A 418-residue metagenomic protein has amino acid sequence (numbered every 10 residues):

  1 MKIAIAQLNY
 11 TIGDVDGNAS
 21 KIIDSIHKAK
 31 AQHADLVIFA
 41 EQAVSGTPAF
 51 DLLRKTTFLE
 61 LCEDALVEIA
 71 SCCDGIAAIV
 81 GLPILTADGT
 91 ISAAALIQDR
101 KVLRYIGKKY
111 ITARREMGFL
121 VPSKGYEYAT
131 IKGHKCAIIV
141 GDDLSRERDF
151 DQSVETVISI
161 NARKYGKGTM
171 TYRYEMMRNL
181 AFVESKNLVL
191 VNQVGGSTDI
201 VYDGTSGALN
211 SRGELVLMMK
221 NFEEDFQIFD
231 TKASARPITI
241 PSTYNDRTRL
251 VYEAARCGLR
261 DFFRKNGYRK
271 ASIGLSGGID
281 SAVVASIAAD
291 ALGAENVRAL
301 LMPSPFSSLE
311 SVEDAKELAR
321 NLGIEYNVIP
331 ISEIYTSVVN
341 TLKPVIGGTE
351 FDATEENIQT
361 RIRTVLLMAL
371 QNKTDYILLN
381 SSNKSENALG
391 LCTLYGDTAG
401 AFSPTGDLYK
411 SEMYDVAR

Functional and structural regions predicted by a protein language model:
M1-G274, I287-A291, L301, Y326: Enzyme catalytic cores with a strong preference for nitrogen-chemistry domains
S25, G258-F262, A282, S286-A291 (+8 more regions): Generic, well-ordered alpha-helical scaffold segments in large soluble proteins
R54-T57, M176-M177, S206-A208, A315-L318 (+2 more regions): Short, hinge-like loop/turn segments at secondary-structure boundaries
C62, D199-Y202, F222, R264 (+10 more regions): Active-site-proximal structural scaffolding
K108-Y126, K132-G133, D151-S153, L292 (+2 more regions): Active-site adenylate/phosphate-handling loop in enzymes that bind or generate adenylated species
A137, G207-A208, I228, S272-G274 (+8 more regions): Structured core elements
N221-D230, N296-L301, L309-F351, T360 (+1 more regions): A conserved beta-strand->alpha-helix junction
R269-L275, I279-K316: ATP-dependent adenylation/pyrophosphate-handling site
